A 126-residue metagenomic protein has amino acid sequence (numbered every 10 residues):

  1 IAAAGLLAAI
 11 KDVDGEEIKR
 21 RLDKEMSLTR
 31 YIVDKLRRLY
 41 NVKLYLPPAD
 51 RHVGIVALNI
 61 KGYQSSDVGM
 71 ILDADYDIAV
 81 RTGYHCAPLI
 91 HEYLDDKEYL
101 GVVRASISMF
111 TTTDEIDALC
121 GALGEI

Functional and structural regions predicted by a protein language model:
I1-I126: Pyridoxal 5′-phosphate
